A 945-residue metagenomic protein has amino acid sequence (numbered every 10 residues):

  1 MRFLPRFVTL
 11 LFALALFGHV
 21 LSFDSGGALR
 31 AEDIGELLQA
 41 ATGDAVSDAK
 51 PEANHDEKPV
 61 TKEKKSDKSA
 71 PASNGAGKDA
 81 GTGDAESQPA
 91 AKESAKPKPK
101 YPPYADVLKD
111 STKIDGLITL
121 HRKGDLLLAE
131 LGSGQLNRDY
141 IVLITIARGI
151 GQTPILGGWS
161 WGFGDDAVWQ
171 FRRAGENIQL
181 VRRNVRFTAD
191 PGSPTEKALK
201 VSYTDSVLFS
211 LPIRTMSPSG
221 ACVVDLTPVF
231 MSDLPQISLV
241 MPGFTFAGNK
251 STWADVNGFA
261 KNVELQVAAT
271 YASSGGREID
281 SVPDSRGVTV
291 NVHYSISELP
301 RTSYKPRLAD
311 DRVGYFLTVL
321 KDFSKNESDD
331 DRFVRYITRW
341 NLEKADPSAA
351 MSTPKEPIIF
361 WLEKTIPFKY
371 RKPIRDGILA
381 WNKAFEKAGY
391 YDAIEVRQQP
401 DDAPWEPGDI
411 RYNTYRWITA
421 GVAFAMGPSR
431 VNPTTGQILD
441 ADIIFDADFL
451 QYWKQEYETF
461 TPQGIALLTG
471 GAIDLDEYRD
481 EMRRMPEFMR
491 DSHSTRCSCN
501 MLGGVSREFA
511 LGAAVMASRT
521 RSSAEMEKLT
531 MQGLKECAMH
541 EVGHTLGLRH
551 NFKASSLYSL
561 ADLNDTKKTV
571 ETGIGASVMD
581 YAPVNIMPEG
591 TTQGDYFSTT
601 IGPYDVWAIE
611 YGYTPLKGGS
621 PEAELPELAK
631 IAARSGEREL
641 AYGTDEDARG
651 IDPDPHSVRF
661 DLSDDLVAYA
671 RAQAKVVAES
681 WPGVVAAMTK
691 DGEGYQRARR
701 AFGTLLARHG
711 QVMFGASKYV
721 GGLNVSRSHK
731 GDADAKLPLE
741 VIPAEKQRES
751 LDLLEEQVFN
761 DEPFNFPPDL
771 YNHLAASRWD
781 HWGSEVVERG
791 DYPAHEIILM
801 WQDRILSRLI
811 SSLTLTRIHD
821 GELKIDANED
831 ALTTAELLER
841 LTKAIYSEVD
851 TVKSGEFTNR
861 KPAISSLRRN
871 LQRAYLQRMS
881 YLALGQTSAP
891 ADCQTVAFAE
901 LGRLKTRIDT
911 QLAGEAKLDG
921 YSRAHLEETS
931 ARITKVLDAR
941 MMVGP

Functional and structural regions predicted by a protein language model:
M1-R6: Positively charged n-region of N-terminal signal peptides that target proteins for export
V8-D24: Bacterial N-terminal signal peptides
H19-E32, Q39-A40: Bacterial Sec-dependent signal peptides at the C-terminal "C-region" and cleavage site
E32-I366, R375, A384, A388 (+7 more regions): Auxiliary tRNA-acceptor-end handling modules of aminoacyl-tRNA synthetases
I366-Y370, R519-A538: Short pre-active-site segment immediately N-terminal to the catalytic Zn-binding motif
L379-Y390, G543-H544, L548, V584 (+1 more regions): Sec-exported extracytoplasmic/periplasmic mature domains
Q398-I418, Q532-P588: The catalytic-center signature of Zn2+-dependent metalloproteases
A517, E525-L529, A554-P945: Conserved catalytic/binding loops enriched for acidic/polar residues
